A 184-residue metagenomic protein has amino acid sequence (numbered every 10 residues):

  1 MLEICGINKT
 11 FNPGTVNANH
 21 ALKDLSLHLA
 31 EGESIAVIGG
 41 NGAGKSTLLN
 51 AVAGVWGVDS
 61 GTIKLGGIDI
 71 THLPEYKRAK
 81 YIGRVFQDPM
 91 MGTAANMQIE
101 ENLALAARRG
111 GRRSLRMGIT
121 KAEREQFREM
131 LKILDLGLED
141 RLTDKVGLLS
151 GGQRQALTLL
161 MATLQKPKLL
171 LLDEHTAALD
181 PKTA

Functional and structural regions predicted by a protein language model:
M1-I4, T10-D24, A36, V55 (+1 more regions): A short, flexible loop at the N-terminus of ABC-type nucleotide-binding domains that lies
T15, G57, D69-G83, M91 (+1 more regions): ABC ATPase NBD coupling module
I35, S46-V55, M161: Short, conserved post-Walker A segment of ABC-type ATPase nucleotide-binding domains
I38-G40: The feature captures the beta-strand-to-loop junction immediately N-terminal to the Walker
G61-D69: Conserved ABC transporter NBD signature motif
D88, N96-R112: Q-loop/switch helix immediately C-terminal to the Walker
T163-K168: A short, proline-enriched helix->beta-strand linker immediately N-terminal to the Walker B motif in ABC-type P-loop
E174-H175: Walker B catalytic motif
